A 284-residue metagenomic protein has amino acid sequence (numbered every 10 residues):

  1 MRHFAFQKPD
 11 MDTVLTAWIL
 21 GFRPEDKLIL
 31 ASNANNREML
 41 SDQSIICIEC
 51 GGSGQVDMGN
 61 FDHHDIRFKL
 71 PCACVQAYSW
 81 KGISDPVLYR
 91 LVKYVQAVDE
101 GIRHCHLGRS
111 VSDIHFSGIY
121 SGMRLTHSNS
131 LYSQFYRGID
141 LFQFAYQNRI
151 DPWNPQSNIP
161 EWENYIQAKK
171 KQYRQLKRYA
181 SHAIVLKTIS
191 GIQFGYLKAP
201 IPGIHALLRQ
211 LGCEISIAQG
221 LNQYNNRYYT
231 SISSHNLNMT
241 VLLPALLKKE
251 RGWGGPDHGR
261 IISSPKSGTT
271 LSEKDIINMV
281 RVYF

Functional and structural regions predicted by a protein language model:
M1-N148, R178-S181, K187-F284: Replace "Mg2+/Mn2+-dependent" with "divalent metal-dependent
G138, A145, I150-I184: Catalytic core of tubulin tyrosine ligase-like
